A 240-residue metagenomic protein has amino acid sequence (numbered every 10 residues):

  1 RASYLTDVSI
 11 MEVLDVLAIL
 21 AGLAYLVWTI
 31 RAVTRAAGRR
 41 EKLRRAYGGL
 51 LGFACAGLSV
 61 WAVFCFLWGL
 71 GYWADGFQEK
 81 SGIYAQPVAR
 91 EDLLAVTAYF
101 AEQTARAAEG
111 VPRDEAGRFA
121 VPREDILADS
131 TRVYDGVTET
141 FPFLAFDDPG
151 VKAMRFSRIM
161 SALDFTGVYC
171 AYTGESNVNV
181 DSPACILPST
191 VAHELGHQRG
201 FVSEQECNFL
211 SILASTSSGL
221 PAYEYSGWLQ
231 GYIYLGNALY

Functional and structural regions predicted by a protein language model:
R1-V33: Membrane-embedded alpha-helical segments of integral membrane proteins
D7, L187-L213: Active-site recognition of the HExxH zinc-binding catalytic motif
L23-W28, L43-Q78: Transmembrane alpha-helices and immediately adjacent membrane-cytoplasm interface residues in multi-pass integral
T34-R45: Amphipathic, cytosolic membrane-interfacial segments at TM-TM junctions
G69-E139: Membrane-interface segments at or immediately adjacent to transmembrane helices that form the boundary between
I83-R90, G117-R123, N177-D181, A192-R199 (+1 more regions): Second-shell loop/turn segments in exported
E91-Y99, V202-Y240: Post-HExxH zinc-binding segment in Zn-dependent metallohydrolases
P112-V180, A184: Auxiliary, metal-adjacent structural segments of Zn-dependent hydrolase domains
